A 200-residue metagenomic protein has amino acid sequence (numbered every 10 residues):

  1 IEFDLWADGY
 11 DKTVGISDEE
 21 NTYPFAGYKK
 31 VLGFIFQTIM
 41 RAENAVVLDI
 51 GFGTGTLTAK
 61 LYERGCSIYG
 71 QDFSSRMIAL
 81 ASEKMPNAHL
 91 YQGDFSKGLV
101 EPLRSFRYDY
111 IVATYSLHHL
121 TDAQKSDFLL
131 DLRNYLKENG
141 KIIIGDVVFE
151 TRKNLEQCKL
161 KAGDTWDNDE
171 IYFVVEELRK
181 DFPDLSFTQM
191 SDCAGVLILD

Functional and structural regions predicted by a protein language model:
I1-I39, T54-P102, I143-D200: Class I (Rossmann-like) S-adenosyl-L-methionine-dependent methyltransferase catalytic domain, capturing the SAM-binding
N44-G51: Conserved class I S-adenosyl-L-methionine
V112: A conserved beta-strand element that flanks and buttresses the S-adenosyl-L-methionine
Y115-S116: Short catalytic micro-motifs in class I SAM-dependent methyltransferases
S126-E138: A short glycine-rich, Lys/Arg-flanked "PGG" loop and its adjoining helix->strand segment in the class I
